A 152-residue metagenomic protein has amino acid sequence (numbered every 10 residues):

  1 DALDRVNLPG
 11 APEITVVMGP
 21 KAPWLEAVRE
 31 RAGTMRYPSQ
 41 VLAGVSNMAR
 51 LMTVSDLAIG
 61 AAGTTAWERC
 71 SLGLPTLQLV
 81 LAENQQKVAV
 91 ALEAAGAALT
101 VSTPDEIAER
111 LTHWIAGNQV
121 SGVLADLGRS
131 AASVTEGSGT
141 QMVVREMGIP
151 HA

Functional and structural regions predicted by a protein language model:
D1-A152: Nucleotide-activated sugar donor-binding and catalytic core shared by glycosyltransferases and related lipid-linked
